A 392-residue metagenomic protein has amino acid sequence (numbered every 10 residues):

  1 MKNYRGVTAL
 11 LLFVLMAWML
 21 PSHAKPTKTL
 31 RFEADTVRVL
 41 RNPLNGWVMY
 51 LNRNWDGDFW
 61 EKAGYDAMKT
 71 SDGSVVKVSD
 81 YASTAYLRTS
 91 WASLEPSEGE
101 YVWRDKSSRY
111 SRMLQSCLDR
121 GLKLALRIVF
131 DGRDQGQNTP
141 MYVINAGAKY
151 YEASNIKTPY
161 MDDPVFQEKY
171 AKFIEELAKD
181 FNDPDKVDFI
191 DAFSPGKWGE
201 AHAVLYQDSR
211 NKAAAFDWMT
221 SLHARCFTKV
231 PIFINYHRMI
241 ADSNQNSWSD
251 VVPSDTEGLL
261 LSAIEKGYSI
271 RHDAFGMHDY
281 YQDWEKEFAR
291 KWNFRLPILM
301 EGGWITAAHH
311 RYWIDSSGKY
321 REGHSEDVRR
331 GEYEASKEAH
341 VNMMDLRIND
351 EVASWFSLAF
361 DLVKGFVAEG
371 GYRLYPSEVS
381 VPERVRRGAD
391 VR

Functional and structural regions predicted by a protein language model:
M1-A9: Bacterial N-terminal signal peptides that target proteins for export
A9-W18: Bacterial N-terminal signal peptides
H23-Y86, A92-G99, S108-D119, K123 (+6 more regions): Non-catalytic accessory regions flanking glycosidase/transglycosidase catalytic cores in CAZymes
T27-M68, L118, F189-G199, A203-V352: Catalytic-core regions of glycoside hydrolase
S74-Y151, R210-P231: Aromatic-lined substrate-binding rim segments of carbohydrate-active enzymes
D105, R109, D162-F173, N211-A215 (+1 more regions): Soluble or luminal CAZymes and related metallo-dependent hydrolases
Y151-F166, Y170-S209: Active-site groove signature of glycoside hydrolases
E326-R384: Catalytic cores of secreted or luminal carbohydrate-active enzymes
